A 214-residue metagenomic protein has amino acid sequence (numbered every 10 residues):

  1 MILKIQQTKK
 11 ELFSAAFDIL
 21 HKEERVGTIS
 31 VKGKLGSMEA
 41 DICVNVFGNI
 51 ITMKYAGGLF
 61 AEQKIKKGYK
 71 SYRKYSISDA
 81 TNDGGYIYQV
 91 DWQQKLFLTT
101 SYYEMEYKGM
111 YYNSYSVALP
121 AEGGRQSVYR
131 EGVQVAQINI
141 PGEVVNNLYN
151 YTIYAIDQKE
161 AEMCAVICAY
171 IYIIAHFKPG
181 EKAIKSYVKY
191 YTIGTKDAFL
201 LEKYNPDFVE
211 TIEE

Functional and structural regions predicted by a protein language model:
M1-E214: Intrinsically disordered, low-complexity proline/glycine-rich segments
